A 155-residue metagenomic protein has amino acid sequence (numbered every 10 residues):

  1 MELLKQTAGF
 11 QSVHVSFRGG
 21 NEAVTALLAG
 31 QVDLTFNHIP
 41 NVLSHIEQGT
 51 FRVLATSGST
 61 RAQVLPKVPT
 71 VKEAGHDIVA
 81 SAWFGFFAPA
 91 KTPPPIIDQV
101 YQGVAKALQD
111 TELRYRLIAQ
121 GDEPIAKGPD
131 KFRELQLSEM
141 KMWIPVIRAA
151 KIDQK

Functional and structural regions predicted by a protein language model:
M1-K155: Conserved, function-defining micro-sites of small-solute handling proteins
